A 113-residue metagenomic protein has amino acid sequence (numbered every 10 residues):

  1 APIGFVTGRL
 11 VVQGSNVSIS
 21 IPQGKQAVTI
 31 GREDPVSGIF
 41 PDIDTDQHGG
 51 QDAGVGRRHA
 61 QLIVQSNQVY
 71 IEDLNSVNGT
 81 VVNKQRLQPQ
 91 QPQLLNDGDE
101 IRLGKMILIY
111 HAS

Functional and structural regions predicted by a protein language model:
A1-A53, I63, S113: Intrinsically disordered, low-complexity acidic Ser/Thr-rich regulatory segments
I30, V81-S113: C-terminal boundary/linker segments immediately following FHA domains
Q51, Y70-E72, Q91, D97: Short, conserved secondary-structure segments in the cores of folded domains
G56-R57: DNA-recognition element of transcription regulators
Q65-Q68: Short, conserved beta-turn/loop elements at beta-strand boundaries and strand-helix junctions
E72-V82: Short, basic/aromatic beta-hairpin or loop at an interaction surface
